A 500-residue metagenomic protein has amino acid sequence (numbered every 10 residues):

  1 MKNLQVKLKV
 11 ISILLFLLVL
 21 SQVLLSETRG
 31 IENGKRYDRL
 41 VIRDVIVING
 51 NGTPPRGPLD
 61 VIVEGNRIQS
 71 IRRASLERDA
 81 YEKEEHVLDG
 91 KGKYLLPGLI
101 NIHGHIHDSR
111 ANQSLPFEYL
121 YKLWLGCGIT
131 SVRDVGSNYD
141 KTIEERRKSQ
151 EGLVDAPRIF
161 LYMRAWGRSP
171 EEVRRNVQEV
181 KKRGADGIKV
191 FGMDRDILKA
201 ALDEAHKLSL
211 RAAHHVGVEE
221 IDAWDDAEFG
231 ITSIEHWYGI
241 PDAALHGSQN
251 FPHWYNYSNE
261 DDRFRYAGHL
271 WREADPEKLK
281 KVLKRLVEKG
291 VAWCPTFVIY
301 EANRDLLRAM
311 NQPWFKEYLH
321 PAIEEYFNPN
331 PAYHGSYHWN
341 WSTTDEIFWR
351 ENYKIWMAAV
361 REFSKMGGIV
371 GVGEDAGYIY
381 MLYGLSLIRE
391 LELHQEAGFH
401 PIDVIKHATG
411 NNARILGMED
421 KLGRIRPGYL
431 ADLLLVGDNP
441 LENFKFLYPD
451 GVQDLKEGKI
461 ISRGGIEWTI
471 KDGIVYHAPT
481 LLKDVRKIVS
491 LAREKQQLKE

Functional and structural regions predicted by a protein language model:
K2-S12: Bacterial N-terminal signal peptides that target proteins for export
S12-V23: Bacterial N-terminal signal peptides
R29, R36, D89-G104, P116-V218 (+2 more regions): Divalent-metal coordination cores built from histidine and acidic residues
R29-D38, V47, N51-L96: Histidine-rich, glycine-flanked metal-binding segment
V45, H338-F348, Y353, M366-I369 (+2 more regions): C-terminal helical cap
V45, V61, N66, G92 (+14 more regions): Divalent metal-coordination and catalytic microenvironments
N176-K182, D186, A244-A397, V489-E500: Active-site neighborhoods of metal-dependent hydrolases
L430-R486: C-terminal cap of metal-dependent C-N hydrolases
